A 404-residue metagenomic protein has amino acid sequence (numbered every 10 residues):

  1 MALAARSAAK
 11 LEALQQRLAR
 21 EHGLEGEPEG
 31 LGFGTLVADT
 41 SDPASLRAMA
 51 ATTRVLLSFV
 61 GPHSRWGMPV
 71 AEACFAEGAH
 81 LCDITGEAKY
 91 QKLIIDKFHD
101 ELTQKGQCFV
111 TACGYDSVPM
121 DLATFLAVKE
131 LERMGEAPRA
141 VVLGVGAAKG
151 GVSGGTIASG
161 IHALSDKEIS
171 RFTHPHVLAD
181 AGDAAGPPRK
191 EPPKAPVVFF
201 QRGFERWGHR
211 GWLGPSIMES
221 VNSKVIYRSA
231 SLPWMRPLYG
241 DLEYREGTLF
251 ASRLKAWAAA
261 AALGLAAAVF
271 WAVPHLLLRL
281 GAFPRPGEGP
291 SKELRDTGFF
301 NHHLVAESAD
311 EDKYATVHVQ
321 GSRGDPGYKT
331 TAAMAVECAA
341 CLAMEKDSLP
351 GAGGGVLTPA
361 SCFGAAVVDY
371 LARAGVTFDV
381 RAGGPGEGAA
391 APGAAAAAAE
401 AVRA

Functional and structural regions predicted by a protein language model:
M1-K10: Conserved glycine-rich Rossmann-like NAD(P)H-binding loop of the short-chain dehydrogenase/reductase
R20-L36, K105-Q107: A short helix-to-beta-strand connector/capping loop
G34-V55, F59-R65: Conserved Rossmann-fold cofactor-binding substructure of NAD(P)-dependent oxidoreductases
R54-V55, H80, A315: Structural motif
S58, P62, A71-Q91: ADP-ribose/adenylate-binding Rossmann-like module
G67, T85-Q107: Rossmann-fold NAD(P)-binding glycine/threonine-rich loop
G106, K129-A404: C-terminal catalytic/substrate-binding lobe primarily of soluble NAD(P)-dependent oxidoreductases
